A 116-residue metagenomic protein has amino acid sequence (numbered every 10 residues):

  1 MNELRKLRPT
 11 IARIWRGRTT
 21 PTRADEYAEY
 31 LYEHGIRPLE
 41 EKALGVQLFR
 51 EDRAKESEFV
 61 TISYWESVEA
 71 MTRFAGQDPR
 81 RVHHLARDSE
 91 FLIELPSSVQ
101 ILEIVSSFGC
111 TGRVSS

Functional and structural regions predicted by a protein language model:
M1-R5, Q47-R50: Short beta-strand/turn micro-motifs at beta-sheet edges
K6, E33-G45, Y64-I101: An amphipathic, aromatic/His-enriched active-site/gating alpha helix that lines ligand/cofactor pockets
I11-G17, Q47-D78: Short, well-ordered beta-strand segments in beta-rich or mixed alpha/beta enzyme and ligand-binding folds
A12-I14, A28, Y32: Generic alpha-helical hydrophobic packing signal
R18-E29: Short, surface-exposed ligand-recognition loops at beta-strand->loop->(often short) alpha-helix junctions that present
P21, S67, E103-S106: Non-catalytic surface loops within mature trypsin-like serine protease
D25-Y27, M71-R73, G109-T111: Short acidic, gly/pro-rich beta-turn/loop elements at beta-sheet edges and active-site/ligand-binding grooves
L102-S116: Acidic/histidine-enriched, glycine/proline-rich intrinsically disordered or flexible terminal extensions
